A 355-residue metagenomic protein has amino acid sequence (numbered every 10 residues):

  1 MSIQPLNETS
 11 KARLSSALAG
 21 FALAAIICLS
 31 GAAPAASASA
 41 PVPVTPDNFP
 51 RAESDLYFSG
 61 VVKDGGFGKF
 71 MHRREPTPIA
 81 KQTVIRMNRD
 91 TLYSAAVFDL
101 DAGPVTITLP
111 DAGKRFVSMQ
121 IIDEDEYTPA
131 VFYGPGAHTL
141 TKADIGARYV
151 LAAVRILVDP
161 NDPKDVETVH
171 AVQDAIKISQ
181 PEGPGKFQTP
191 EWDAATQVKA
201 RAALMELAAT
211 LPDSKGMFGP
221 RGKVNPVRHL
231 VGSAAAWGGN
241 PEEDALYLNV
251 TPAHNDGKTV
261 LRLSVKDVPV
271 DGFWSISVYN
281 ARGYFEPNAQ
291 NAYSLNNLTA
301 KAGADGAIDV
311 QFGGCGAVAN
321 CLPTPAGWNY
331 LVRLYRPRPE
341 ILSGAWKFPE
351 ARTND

Functional and structural regions predicted by a protein language model:
M1-L14: N-terminal secretory signal peptides that target proteins for export/translocation
T9, S16-A19, D47, L151: General helical secondary-structure elements
K11, I26, P41-P43: Detector for intrinsically disordered, low-structure N-terminal pre-sequences
A19-S30: Bacterial N-terminal signal peptides
G31-A35: Short, low-complexity disordered leader/linker segments with a strong preference for bacterial N-terminal type II
A36-D355: A compositional/structural signature for long, glycine/proline-rich flexible linkers and loops on extracytoplasmic
